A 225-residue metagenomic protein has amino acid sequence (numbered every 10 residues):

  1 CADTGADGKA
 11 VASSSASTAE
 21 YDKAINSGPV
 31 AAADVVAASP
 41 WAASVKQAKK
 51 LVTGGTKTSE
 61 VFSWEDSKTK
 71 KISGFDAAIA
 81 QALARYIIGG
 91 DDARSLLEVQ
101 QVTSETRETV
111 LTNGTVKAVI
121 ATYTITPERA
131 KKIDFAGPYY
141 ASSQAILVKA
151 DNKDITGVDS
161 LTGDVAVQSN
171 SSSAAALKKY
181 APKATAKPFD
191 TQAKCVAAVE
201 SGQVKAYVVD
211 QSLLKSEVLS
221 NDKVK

Functional and structural regions predicted by a protein language model:
C1-K9: Bacterial lipoprotein signal-peptidase II cleavage site
V11-E20, S27, A31-V119: Extracytoplasmic small-molecule ligand-binding "clamshell" domains of the periplasmic binding protein/Venus flytrap
L51-G55, S73, V158-S171: Short loop->beta-strand "edge-of-pocket" segments that line small-molecule binding or catalytic clefts across diverse
T58-V61, E105-T106, T124-E128, N152-D154 (+3 more regions): Solvent-exposed loop/turn segments at secondary-structure junctions within structured extracellular/periplasmic domains
I79-A80, T106-V110, C195-A198, V204 (+1 more regions): Short, hydrophobic alpha-helical packing/hinge segments within bilobed ligand-binding/sensory domains
Q81-S95, S173-P188, L219: Ligand-binding cleft/hinge of the Venus flytrap
D92-D159: Acidic, polar ligand-binding/catalytic clefts
I120-K131, K178-K179, E200, V204-K225: A ligand-binding cleft/hinge motif common to bilobed small-molecule-binding domains
